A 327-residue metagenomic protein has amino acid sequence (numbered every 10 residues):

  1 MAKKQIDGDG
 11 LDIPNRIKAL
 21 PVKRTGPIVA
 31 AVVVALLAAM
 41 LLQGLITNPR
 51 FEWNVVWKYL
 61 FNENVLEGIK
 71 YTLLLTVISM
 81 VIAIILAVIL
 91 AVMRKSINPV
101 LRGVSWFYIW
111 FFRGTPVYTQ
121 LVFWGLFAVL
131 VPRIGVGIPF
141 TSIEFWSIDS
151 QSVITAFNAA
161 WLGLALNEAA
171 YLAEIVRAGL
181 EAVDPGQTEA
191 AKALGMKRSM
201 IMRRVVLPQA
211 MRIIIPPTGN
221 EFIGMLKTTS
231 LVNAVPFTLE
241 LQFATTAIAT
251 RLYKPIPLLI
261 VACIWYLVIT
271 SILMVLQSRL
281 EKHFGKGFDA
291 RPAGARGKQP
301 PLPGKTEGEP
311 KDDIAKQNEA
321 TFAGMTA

Functional and structural regions predicted by a protein language model:
M1-A327: Transmembrane alpha-helices and adjacent helix-loop boundaries
